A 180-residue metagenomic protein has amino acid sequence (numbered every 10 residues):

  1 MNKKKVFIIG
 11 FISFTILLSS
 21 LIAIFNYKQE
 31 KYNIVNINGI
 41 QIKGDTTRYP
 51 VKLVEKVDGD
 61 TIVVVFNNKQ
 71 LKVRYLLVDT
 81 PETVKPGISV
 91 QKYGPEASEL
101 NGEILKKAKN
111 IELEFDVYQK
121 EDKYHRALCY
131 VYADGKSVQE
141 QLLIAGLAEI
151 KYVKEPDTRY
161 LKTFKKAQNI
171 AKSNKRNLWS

Functional and structural regions predicted by a protein language model:
N2-S180: Small beta-barrel nucleic-acid-binding modules, primarily SNase/OB-fold domains and secondarily Tudor-like barrels
